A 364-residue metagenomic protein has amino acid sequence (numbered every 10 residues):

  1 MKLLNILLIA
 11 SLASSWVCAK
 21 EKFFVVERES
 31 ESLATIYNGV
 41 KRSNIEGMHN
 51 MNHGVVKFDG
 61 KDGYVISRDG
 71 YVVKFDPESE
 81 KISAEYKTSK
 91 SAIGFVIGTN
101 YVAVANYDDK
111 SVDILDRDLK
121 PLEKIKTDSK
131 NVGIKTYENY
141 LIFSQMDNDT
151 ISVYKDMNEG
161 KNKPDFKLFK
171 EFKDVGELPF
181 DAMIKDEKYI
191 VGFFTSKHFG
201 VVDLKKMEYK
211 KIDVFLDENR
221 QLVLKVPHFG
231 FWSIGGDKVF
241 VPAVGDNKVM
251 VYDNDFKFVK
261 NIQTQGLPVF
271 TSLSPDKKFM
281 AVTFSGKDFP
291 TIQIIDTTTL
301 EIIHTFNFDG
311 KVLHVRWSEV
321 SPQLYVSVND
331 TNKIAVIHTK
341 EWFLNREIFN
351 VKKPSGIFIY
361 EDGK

Functional and structural regions predicted by a protein language model:
M1-I9: Sec-dependent signal peptide recognition, specifically the positively charged N-region followed immediately by
S11, S15-K364: Predominantly soluble domains enriched in secretory-pathway, periplasmic, or organellar proteins
